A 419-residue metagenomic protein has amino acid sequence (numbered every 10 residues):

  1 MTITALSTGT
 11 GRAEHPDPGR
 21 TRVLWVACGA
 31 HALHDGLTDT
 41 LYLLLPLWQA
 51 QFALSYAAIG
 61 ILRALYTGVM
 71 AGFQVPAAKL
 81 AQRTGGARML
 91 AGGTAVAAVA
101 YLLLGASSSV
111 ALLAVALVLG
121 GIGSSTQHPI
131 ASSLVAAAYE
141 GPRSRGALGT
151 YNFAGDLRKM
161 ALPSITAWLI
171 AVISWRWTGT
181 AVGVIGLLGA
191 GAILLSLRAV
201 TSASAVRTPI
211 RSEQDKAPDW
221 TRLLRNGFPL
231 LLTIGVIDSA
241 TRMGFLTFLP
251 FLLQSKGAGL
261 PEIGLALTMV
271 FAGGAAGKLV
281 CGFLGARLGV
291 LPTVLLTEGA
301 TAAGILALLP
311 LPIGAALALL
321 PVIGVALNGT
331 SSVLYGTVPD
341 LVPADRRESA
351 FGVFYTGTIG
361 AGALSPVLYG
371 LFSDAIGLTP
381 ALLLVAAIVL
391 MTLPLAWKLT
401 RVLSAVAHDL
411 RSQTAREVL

Functional and structural regions predicted by a protein language model:
D39, T67-V75, M160, F271-L279 (+1 more regions): Residue-level signature of mid-helix packing/kink "hotspots" within the transmembrane helices of 12-pass Major
L41-Y42, G227-A275: Extracytoplasmic gate region of multi-pass secondary transporters
W48-Q49, L80-A81, W168-I173, L253-Q254 (+2 more regions): Interfacial helix-cap and linker-helix signal at transmembrane-aqueous boundaries of multi-pass secondary transporters
F73-G85, G277-G289, S373-D374: Helix-to-loop junctions at the C-terminal end of transmembrane segments in multipass secondary transporters
R88-L102, P292-L306: Structural signature of the two symmetry-related core transmembrane helices
A116-A154: Cytoplasmic helix-loop-helix junction between adjacent transmembrane helices in 12-TM secondary transporters
Y151-A199: Helix-loop-helix hairpin linking two adjacent transmembrane segments in secondary transporters
D345-A375: A late C-terminal transmembrane helix in Major Facilitator Superfamily
